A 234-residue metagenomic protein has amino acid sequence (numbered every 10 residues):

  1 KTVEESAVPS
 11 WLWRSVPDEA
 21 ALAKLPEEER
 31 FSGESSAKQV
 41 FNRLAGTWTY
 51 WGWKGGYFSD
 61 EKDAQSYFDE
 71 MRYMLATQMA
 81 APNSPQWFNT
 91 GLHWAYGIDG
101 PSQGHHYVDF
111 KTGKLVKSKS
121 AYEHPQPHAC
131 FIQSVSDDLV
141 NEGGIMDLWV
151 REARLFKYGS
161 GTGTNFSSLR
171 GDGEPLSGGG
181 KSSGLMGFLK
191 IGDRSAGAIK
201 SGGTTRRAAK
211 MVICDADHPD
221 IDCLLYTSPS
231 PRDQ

Functional and structural regions predicted by a protein language model:
K1-S228, R232: Extended catalytic cores of very large enzyme megasubunits
